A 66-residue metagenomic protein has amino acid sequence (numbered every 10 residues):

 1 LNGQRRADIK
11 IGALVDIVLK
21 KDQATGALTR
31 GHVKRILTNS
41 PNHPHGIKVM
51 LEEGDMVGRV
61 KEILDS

Functional and structural regions predicted by a protein language model:
N2-S66: Basic/aromatic-rich interaction segments and small domains that mediate binding to polyanionic partners
